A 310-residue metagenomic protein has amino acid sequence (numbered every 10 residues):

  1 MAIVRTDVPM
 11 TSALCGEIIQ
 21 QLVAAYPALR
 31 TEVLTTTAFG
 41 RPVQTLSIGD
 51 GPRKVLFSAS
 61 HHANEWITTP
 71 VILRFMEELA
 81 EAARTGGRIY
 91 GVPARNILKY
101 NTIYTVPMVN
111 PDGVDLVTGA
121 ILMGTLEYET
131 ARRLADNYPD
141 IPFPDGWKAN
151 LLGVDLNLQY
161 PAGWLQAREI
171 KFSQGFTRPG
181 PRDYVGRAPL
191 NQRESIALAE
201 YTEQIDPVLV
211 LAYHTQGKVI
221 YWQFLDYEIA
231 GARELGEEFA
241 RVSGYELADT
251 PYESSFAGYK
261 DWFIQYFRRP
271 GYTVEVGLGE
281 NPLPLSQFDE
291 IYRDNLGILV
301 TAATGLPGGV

Functional and structural regions predicted by a protein language model:
M1-T6, F57-A59, P181: Acidic/histidine-rich, surface-exposed loop or edge segments in extracytoplasmic proteins
M1-V43: Short glycine- and acidic-rich boundary segments immediately preceding or forming the N-terminal edge of structured
T31-T35, T85-A94, L247-Y252: Surface-exposed patches in mature extracellular/periplasmic domains of secreted proteins
V33, P161-V310: Metallocarboxypeptidase
Q44-P52, S60: Short beta-strand-to-loop junctions in surface cap/lid or active-site-entrance loops
P52, I67, R74-M76, A80-Y221 (+1 more regions): Active-site/substrate-binding loop(s) of hydrolase catalytic cores
K54-L56, Y272: Conserved beta-strand elements of the Class I
A63-T69: Di-metal (Zn2+ and/or Mg2+/Mn2+) metal-binding site signature of metallo-dependent hydrolases with the MBL/beta-CASP
